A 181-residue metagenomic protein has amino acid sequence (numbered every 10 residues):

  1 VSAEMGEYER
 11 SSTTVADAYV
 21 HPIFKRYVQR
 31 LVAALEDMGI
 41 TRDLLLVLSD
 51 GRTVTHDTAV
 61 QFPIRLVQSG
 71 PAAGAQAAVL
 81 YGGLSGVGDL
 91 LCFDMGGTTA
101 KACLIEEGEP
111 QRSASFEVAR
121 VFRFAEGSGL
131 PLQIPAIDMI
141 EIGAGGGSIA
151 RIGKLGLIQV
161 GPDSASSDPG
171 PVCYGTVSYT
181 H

Functional and structural regions predicted by a protein language model:
V1-G88, E107: Nucleotide/phosphate-binding catalytic cleft detector across ATP-hydrolyzing and phosphate-transferring enzymes
I40, T58-Q61, G96-T99, Q133 (+2 more regions): Short flexible coil/turn linkers enriched for glycine and charged/polar residues that connect secondary-structure
L66, G88-D94, M139-E141: Short glycine-aspartate micro-motif
S85-E106, S148: Gly/Thr-rich phosphate-binding beta-strand-loop-beta motif of the actin/hexokinase/Hsp70
A102, S115-I158: Phosphate/diphosphate-binding loops
P110: Post-Walker A helix-loop "phosphate-sensing" segment adjacent to the P-loop in P-loop NTPases
G147-V177: Gly/Pro-rich active-site capping loops and adjacent beta-alpha segments that organize cofactor/substrate pockets
Y179-H181: Conserved small/polar residues in nucleotide/adenosyl-binding loops
